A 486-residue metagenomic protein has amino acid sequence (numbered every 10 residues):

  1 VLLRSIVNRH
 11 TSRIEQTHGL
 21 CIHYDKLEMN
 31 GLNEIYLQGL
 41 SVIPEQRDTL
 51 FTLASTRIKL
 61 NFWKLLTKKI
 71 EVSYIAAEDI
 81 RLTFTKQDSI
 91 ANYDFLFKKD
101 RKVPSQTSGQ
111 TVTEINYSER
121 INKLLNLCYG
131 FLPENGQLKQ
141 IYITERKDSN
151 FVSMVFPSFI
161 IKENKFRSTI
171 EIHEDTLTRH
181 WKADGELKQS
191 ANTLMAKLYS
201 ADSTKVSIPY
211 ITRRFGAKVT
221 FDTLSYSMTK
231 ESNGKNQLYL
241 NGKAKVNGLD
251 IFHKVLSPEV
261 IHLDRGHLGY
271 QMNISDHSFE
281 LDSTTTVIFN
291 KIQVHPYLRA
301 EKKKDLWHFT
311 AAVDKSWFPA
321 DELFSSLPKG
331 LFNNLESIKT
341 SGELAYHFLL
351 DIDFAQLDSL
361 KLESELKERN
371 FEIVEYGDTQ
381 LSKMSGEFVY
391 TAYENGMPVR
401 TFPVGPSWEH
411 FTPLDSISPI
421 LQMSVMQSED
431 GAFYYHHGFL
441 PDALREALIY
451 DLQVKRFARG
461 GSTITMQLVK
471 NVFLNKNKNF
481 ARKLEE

Functional and structural regions predicted by a protein language model:
V1-H23, F215: Extracellular/lumenal and peripheral-membrane lipid-interaction modules
R13-E15, L20, P44, W63 (+2 more regions): Preference for short coil/turn "hinge" residues that link or interrupt alpha-helices
L20, D25-T144, P157, N164-Y199 (+4 more regions): Flexible beta-edge/linker motif
V72, I121-P133, V152-F159, E163 (+1 more regions): Juxtamembrane regions of bacterial inner-membrane/periplasmic proteins, predominantly the peptidoglycan biogenesis
